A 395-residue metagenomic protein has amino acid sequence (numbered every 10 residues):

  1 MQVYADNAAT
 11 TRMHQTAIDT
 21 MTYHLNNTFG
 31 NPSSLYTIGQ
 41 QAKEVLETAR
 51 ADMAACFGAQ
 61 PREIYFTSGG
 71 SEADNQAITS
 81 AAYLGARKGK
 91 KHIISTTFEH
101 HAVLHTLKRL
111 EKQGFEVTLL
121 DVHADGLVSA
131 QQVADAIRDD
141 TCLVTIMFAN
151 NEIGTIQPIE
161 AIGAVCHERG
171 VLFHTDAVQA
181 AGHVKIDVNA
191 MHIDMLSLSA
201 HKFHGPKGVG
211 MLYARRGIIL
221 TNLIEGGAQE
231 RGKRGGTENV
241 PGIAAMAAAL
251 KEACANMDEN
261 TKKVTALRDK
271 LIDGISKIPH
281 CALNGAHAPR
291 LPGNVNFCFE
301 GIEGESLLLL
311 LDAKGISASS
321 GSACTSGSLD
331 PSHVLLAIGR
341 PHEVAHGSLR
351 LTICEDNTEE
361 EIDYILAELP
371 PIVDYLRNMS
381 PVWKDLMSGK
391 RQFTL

Functional and structural regions predicted by a protein language model:
M1-L395: Pyridoxal 5′-phosphate
